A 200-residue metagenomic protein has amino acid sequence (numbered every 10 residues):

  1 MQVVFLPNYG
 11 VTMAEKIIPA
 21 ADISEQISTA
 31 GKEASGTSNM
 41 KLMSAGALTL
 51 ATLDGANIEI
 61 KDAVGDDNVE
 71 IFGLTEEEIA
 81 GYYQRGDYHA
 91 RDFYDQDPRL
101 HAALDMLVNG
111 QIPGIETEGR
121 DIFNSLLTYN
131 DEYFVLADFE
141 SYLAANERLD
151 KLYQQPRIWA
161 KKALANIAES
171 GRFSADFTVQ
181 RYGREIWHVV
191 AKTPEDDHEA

Functional and structural regions predicted by a protein language model:
M1-E15, A20-I23: Catalytic cores of eukaryotic secretory-pathway lumenal/extracellular enzymes that build and remodel glycoconjugates
I18-A21, E25-A163, I167-F177, R181-A200: Catalytic binding pocket for nucleotide-activated donors in carbohydrate/polymer assembly enzymes
